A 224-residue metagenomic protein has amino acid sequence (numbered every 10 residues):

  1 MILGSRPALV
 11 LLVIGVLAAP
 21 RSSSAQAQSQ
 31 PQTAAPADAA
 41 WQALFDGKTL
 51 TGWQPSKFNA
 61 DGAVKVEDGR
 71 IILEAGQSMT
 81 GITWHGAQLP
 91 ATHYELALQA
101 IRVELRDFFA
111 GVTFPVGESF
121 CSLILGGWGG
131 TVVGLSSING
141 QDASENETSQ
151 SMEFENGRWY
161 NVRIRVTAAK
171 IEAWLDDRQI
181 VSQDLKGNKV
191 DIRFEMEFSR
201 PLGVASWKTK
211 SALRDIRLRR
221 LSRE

Functional and structural regions predicted by a protein language model:
M1-G4: N-terminal secretory signal peptides that target proteins for export/translocation
A8-A19: Bacterial N-terminal signal peptides
S23-E224: Carbohydrate-interacting regions of secretory-pathway proteins
